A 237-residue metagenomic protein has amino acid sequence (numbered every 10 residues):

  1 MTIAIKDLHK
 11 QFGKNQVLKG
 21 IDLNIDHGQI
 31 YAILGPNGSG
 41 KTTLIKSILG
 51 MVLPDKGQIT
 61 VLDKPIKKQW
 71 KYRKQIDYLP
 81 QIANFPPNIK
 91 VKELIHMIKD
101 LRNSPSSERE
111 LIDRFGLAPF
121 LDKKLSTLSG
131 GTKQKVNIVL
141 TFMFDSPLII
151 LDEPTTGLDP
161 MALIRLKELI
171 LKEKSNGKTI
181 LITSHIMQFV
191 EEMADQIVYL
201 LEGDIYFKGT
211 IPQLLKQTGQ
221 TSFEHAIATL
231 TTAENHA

Functional and structural regions predicted by a protein language model:
L49: Helix-to-loop junction immediately C-terminal to a conserved catalytic motif
G57-Y72: Conserved ABC transporter NBD signature motif
H96, D100, P105-F120: Conserved ABC ATPase "signature" region
I149-E153: Catalytic Walker B motif of ABC-type/P-loop ATPase nucleotide-binding domains
V190-E192: A short, surface-exposed alpha-helical micro-motif characterized by mixed small hydrophobic and charged/polar residues
